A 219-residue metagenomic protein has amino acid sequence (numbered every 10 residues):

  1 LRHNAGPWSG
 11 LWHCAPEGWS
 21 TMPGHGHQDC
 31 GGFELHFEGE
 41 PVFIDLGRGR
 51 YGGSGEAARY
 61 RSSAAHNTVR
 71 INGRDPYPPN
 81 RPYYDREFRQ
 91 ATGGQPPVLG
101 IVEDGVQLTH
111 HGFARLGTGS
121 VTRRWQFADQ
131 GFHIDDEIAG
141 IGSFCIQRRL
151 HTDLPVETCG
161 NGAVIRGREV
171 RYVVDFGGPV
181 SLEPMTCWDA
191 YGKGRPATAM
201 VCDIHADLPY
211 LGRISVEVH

Functional and structural regions predicted by a protein language model:
L1-F43: Carbohydrate-active enzyme catalytic cores, enriched for enzymes that act on polyanionic acidic polysaccharides
G49-H219: CBM-like, beta-strand-rich accessory domains located in the C-terminal region of large, secreted polysaccharide-active
